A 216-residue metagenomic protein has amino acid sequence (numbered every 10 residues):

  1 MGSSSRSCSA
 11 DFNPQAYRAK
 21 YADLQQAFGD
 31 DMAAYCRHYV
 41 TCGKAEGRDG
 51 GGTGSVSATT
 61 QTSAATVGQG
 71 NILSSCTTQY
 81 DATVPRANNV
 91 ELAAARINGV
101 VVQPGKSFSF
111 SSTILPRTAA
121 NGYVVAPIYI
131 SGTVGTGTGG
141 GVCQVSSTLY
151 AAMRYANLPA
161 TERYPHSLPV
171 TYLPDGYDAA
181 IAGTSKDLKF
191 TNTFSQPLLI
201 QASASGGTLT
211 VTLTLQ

Functional and structural regions predicted by a protein language model:
M1-V56: Charge-rich, low-complexity intrinsically disordered regions
V56-Q216: Well-ordered beta-sheet/strand-loop patches within structured domains
